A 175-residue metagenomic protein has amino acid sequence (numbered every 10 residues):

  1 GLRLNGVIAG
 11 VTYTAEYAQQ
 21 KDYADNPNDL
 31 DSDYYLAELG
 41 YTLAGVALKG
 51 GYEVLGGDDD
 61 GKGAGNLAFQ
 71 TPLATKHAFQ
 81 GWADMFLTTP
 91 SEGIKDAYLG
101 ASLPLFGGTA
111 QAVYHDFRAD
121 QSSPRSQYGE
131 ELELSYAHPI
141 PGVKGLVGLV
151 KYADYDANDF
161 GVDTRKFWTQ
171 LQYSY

Functional and structural regions predicted by a protein language model:
L4-T12, A44-G45, F106-G107, I140-G148: Short loop/turn motifs that connect adjacent beta-strands in outer-membrane beta-barrel proteins
I8, P27-S32, P90-I94, R125-G129 (+1 more regions): Transmembrane beta-barrel outer-membrane domains
T12-P104, G108-V113: Extracellular/periplasmic loop regions
Y23-D25, A83-L87, D120-P124, Y155-N158: Extracellular loop and loop/strand-boundary signature of outer-membrane beta-barrel proteins
G65-A74, Q127-E131, T164-W168: Flexible, surface-exposed loop regions and adjacent strand-edge segments of Gram-negative outer-membrane beta-barrel
L99, L105, H138, D163-Y175: Outer-membrane beta-barrel "beta-signal"
S102, T109-V147: A C-terminal functional module that forms or caps the active site or interfaces directly with catalytic machinery
G142-A153, A157, T164: C-terminal beta-signal and adjacent terminal beta-strands/loops of Gram-negative outer-membrane beta-barrel proteins
